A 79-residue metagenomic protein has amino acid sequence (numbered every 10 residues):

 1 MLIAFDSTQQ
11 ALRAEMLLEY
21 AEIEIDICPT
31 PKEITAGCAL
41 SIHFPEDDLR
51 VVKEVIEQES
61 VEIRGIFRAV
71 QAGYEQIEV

Functional and structural regions predicted by a protein language model:
L2, T8, E19, I23-F44 (+1 more regions): Amphipathic, hydrophobic secondary-structure cores in small proteins
A11-A14: Small-residue (primarily alanine) positions within well-ordered alpha-helices, especially packing/interaction faces
M16-L18, C38-I42, V55-E57, E78-V79: Surface-exposed beta-strand edges and their flanking turn/coil or helix-capping segments
E46-V79: C-terminal structural segments of small proteins and small subunits
